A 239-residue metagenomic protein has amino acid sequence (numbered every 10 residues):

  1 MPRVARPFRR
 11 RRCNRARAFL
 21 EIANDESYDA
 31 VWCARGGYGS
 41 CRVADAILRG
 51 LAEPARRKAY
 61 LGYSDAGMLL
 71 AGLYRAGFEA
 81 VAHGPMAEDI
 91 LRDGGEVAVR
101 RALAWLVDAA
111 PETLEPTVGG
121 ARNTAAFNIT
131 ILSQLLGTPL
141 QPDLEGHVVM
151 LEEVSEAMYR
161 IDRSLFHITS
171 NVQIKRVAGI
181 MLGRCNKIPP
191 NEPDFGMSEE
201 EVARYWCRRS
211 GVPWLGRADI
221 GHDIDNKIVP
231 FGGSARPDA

Functional and structural regions predicted by a protein language model:
M1-S27: ATP/NTP phosphate-donor binding region
R11-R17, R163-I168, D194-V202: Charged helix-capping and loop-helix junction motifs
W32-C41, Y63: N-terminal glycine-rich "phosphate-gripper" loop used for MgATP/nucleotide binding and carboxylate activation
L48-G72, A80-M86, P213-L215: Short, acidic/small-residue loops that bind anionic groups at enzyme active sites
G67-F78, D223-P230: Glycine-rich, charge-decorated loop segments at or immediately adjacent to ligand/cofactor-binding or catalytic sites
F78-G137: Conserved anion/nucleotide-ligand pocket segment
L140-E192: Internal helical hairpin/lid segments
R184-A239: ATP/nucleoside-binding phosphotransfer catalytic cores, i.e., glycine-rich phosphate-binding loops
